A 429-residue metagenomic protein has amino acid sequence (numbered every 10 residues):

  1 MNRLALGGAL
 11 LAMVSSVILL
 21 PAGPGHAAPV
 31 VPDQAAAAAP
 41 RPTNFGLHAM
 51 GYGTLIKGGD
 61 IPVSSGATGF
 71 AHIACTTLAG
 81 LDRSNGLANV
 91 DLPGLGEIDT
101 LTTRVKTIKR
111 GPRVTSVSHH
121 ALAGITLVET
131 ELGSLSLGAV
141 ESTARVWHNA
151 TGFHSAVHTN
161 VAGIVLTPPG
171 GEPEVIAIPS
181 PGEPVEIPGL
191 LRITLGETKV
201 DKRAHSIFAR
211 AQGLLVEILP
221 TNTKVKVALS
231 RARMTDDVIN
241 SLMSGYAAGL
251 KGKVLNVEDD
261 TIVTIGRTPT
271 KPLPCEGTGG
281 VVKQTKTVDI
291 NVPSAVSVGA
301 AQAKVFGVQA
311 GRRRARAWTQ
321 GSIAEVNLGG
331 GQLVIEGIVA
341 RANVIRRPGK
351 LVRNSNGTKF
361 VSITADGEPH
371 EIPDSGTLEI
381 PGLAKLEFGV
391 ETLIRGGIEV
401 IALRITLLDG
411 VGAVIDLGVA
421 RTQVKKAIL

Functional and structural regions predicted by a protein language model:
M1-P29: Secretory targeting and sorting signals
A28-L429: Extended, solvent-exposed, non-transmembrane regions
